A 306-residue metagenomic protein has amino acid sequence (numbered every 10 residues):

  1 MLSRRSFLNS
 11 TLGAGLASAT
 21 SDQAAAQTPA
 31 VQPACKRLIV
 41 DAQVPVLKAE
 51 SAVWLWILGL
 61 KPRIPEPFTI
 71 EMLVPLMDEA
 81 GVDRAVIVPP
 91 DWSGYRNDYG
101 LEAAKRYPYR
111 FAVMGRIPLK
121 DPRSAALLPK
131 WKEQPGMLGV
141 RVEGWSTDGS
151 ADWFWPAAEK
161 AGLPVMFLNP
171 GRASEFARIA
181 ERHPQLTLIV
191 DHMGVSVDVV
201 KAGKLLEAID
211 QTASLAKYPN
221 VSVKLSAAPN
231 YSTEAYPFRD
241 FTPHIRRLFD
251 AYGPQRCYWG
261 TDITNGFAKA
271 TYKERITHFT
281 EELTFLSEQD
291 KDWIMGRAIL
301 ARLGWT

Functional and structural regions predicted by a protein language model:
L2-A19, T28-A42, L55-R84, R247 (+2 more regions): Mid-to-C-terminal alpha-helical segments outside catalytic/metal-binding sites
Q43-A49, H192: Histidine-centered divalent metal-coordination motifs
V74, L101-E102, P129, A177 (+3 more regions): Active-site phosphate/pyrophosphate- and oxyanion-stabilizing loops and adjacent acidic/basic residues in soluble
D83-R84, S93-G171, R178-A180, S222-A228 (+1 more regions): Active-site gating/metal-coordination segments in enzymes
V88-G94, A298: Short, solvent-exposed turn/loop segments enriched in Gly/Ser/Thr/Pro and often Arg
Y95-R110, P243-D250, R275-E282: Short, electropositive alpha-helical surface patch
S146-Y258: Catalytic pocket-lining loop regions of alpha/beta-barrel enzymes, especially the amidohydrolase/enolase/GH5 lineages
D262: Active-site glycine-centered loops adjacent to acidic/histidine catalytic or metal-binding residues that shape
